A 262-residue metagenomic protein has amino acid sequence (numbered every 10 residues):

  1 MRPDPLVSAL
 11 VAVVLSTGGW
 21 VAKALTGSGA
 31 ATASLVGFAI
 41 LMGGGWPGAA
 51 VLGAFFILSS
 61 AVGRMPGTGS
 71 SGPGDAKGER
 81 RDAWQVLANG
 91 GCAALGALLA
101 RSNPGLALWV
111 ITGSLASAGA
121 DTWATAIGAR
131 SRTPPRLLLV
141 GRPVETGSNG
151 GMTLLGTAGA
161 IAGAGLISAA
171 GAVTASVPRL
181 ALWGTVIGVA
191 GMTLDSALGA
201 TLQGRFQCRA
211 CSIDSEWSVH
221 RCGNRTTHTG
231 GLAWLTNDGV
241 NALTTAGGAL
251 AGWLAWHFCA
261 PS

Functional and structural regions predicted by a protein language model:
M1-S262: Hydrophobic alpha-helical transmembrane segments
